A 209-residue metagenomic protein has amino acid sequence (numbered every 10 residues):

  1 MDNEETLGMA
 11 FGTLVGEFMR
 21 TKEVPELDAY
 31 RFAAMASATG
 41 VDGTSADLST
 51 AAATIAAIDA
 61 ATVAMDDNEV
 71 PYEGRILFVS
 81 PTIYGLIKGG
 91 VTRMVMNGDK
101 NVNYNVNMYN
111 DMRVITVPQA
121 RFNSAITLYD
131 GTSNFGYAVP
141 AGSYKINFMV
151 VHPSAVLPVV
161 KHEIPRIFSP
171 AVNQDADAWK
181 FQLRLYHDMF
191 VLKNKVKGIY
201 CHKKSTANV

Functional and structural regions predicted by a protein language model:
M1-D42, D47, D66-P81, R166 (+1 more regions): Long, contiguous amphipathic alpha-helices that act as assembly "spine/axial" helices in icosahedral shell and virion
T6, S49, G90-V209: Sequence/fold signature of self-assembling virion shell proteins
T39-M108: Extended, solvent-exposed, turn-rich assembly/linker loops in the middle of proteins
